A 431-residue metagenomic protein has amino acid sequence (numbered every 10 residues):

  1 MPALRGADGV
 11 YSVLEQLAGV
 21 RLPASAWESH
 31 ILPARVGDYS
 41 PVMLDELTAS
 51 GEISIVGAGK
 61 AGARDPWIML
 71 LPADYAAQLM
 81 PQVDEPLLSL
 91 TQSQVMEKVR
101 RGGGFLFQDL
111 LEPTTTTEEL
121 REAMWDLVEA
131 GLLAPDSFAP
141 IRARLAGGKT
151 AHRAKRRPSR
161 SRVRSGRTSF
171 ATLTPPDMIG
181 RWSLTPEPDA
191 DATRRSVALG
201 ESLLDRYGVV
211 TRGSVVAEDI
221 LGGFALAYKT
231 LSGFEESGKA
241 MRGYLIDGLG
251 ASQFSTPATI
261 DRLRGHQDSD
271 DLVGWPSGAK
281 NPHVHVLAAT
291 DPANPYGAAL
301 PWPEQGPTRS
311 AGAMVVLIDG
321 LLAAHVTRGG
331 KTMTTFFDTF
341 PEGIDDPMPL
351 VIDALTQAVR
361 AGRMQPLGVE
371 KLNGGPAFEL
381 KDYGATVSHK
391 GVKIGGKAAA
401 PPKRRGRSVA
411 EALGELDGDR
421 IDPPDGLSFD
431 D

Functional and structural regions predicted by a protein language model:
M1-D431: Long, charged, low-complexity, helical-prone intrinsically disordered regions
